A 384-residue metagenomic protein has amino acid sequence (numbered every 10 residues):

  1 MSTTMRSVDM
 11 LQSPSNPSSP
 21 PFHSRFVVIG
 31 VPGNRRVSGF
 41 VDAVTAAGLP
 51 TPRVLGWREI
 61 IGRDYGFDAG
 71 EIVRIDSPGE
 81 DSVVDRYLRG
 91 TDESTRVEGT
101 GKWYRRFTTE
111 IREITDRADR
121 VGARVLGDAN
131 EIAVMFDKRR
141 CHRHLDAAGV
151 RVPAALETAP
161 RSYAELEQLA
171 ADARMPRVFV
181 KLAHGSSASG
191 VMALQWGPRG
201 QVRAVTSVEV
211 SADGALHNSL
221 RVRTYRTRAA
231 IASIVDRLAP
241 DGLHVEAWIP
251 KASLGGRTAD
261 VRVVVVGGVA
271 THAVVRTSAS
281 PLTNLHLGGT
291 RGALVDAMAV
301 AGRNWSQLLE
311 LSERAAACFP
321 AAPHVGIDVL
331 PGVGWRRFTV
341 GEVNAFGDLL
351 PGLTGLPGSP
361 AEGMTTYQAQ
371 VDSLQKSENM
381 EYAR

Functional and structural regions predicted by a protein language model:
M5, Q12, L285-H324, P331-R384: C-terminal active-site "lid" helix and adjoining low-complexity regulatory extension at the edge of ATP-using catalytic
P21, A118-G242: Active-site nucleotide/adenylate-binding loops and adjacent lid/helix of ATP-dependent enzymes
F22-F26: Extreme N-terminal starter segment of soluble prokaryotic enzymes
V31-A43, A47-P160, A164, Q168: Conserved N-proximal alpha/beta basic substrate-recognition cap immediately N-terminal to, or forming the N-lobe
G33-N34, H184-S187, P250-K251, A270 (+2 more regions): Short, solvent-exposed loop/turn segments at secondary-structure junctions
V180, G190-L194, Q201-S207, A259-T277 (+1 more regions): Beta-strand scaffold of nucleotide-dependent catalytic cores
Y225-W335: A long amphipathic alpha-helix within ATP-dependent nucleotide-binding catalytic cores
